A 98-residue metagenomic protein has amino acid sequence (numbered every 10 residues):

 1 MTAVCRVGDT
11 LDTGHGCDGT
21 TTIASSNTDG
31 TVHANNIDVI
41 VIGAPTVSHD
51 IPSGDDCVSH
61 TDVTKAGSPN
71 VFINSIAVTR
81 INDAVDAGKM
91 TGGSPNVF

Functional and structural regions predicted by a protein language model:
T2-F98: Intrinsically disordered, low-complexity proline/glycine-rich segments
